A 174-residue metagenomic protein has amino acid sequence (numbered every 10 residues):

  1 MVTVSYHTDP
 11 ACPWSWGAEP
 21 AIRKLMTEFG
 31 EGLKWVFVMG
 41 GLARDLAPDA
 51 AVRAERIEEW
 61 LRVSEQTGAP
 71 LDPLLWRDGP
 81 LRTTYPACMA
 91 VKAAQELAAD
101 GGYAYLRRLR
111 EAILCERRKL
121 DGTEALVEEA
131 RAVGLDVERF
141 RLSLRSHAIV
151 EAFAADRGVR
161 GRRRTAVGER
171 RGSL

Functional and structural regions predicted by a protein language model:
M1-S5: Extreme N-terminal starter segment of soluble prokaryotic enzymes
T8-A11, A18-T27, R108-L174: C-terminal cap of thioredoxin/glutaredoxin-like
G17-E124: Structural alpha/beta surface segment adjacent to cysteine/selenocysteine redox centers across thiol/disulfide enzymes
